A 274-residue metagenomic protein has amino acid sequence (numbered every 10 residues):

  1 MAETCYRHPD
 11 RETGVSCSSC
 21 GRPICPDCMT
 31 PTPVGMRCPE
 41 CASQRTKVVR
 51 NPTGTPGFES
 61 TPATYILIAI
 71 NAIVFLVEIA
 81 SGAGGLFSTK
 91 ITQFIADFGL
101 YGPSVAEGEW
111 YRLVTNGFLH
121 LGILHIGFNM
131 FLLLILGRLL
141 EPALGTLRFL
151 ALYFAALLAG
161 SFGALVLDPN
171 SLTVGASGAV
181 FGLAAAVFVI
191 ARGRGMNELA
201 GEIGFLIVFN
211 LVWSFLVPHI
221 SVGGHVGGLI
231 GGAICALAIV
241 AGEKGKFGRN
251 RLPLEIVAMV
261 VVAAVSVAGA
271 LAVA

Functional and structural regions predicted by a protein language model:
M1-P56, F215-A274: C-terminal transmembrane module of polytopic alpha-helical membrane proteins
S60-A176, V217-I220: N-terminal TM1-TM2 helical hairpin plus the immediately adjacent luminal interfacial "cap"
A72, I126, F154-L158, A179 (+4 more regions): Residue-level signature of the transmembrane alpha-helical core of multi-pass small-molecule transporters
I126-L133, V174-A186, I220-I239: Alpha-helical transmembrane segments that form the membrane-embedded catalytic/substrate-binding core of multi-pass
E141, G193-E198, K244-N250: Membrane-interface helix-boundary motifs at transmembrane edges
L147-Y153, G175-V180, E198-F205, L252-L254: Cytoplasmic-side transmembrane-helix entry/capping segments in multi-pass membrane proteins
L158-F162, I207-L216, A263-A268: Aromatic-anchored segments of alpha-helical transmembrane domains
D168, V180-V189, G193-G195: Alpha-helical transmembrane segments
